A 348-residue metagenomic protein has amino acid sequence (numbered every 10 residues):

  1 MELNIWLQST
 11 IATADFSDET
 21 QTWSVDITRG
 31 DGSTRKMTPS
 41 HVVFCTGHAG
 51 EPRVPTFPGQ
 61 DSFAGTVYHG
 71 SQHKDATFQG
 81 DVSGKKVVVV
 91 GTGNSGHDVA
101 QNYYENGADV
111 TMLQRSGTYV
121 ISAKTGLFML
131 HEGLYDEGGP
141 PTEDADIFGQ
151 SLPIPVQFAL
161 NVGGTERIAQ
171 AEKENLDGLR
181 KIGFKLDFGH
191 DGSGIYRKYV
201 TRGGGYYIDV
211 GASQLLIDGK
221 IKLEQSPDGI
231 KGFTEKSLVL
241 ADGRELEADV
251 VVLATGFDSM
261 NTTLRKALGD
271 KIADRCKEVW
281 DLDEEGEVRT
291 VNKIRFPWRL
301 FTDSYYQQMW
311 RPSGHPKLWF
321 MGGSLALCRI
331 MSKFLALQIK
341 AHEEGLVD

Functional and structural regions predicted by a protein language model:
M1-V88, T92-N94, Q101, E105-S116 (+2 more regions): Flavin (primarily FAD) cofactor-binding/catalytic cores of flavoenzymes
Y119-A159: A catalytic-pocket lid/entrance helix-loop region that shapes and gates access to the active site across common
